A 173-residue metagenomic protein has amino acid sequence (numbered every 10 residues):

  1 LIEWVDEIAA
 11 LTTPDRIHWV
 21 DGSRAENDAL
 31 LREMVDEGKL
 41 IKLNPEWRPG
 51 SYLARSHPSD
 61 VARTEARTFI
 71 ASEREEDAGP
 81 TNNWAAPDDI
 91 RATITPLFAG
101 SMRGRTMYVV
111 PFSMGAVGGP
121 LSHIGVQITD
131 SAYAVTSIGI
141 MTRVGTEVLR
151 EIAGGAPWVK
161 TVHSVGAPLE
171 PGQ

Functional and structural regions predicted by a protein language model:
L1-Q173: Conserved internal helical-beta-strand scaffold that buttresses enzyme catalytic cores
